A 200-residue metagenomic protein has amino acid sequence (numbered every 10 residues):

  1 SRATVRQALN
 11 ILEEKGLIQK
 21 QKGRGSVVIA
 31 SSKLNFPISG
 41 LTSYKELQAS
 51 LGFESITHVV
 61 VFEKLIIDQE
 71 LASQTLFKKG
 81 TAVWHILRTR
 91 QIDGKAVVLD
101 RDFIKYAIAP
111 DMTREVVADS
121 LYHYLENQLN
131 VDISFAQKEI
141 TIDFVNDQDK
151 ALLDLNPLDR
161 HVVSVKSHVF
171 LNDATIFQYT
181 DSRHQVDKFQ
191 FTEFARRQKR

Functional and structural regions predicted by a protein language model:
S1-V28: N-terminal helix-turn-helix
K15, L51, Q128: Change "in soluble alpha/beta enzymes" to "in soluble alpha/beta proteins
G23, S31, F194: Surface loops and adjacent helix of pleckstrin homology
R24, L34, Y44, L121: A generic "binding-loop/recognition-motif" signal
V27-L41: Short, cationic-aromatic polyanion-contact patches
E54-R200: C-terminal all-alpha effector/ligand-binding and dimerization domain of prokaryotic HTH-type transcriptional repressors
